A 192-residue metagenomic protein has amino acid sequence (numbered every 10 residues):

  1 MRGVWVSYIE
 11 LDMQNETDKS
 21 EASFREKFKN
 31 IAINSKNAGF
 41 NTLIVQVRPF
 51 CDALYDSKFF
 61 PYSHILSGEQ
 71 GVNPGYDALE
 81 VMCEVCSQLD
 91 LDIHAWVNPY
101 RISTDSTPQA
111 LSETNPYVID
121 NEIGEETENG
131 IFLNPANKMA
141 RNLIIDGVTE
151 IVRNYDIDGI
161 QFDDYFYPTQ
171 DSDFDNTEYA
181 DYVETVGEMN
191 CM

Functional and structural regions predicted by a protein language model:
R2-V6, L43-V45, I93-A95, I160-F162: Hydrophobic faces of well-ordered beta-strands that scaffold small-molecule active sites in alpha/beta enzyme cores
W5-E26, C83, I93-N154: Active-site-adjacent "subsite" loops/lids of carbohydrate-active enzymes
E10, P49-C51, P99-R101, F166-P168: Active-site-proximal loop/turn and secondary-structure-junction residues that shape catalytic pockets, frequently
N15-T17, V47, Y55-K58, T104-Q109 (+2 more regions): Short, solvent-exposed loop/turn and secondary-structure capping segments
K19-A38, I65-L89: Aromatic- and glycine-enriched glycan-recognition loops and surfaces that form the carbohydrate-binding subsites
E26-A53, N154-G159: Catalytic domains of carbohydrate-active enzymes, especially glycoside hydrolases
A38-P74: Aromatic-lined carbohydrate-binding/catalytic grooves of carbohydrate-active enzymes
N41, L89, V118-M192: Polysaccharide-binding and catalytic clefts of secreted carbohydrate-active enzymes
